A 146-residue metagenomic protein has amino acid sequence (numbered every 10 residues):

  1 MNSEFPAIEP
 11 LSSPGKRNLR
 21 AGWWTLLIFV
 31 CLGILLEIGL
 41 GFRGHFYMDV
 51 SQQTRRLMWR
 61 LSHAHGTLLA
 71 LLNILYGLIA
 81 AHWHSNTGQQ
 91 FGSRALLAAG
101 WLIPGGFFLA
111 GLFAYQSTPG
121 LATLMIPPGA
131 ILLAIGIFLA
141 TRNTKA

Functional and structural regions predicted by a protein language model:
N2-H63, T67-A146: Polytopic transmembrane helical bundles with strong interfacial aromatic enrichment
